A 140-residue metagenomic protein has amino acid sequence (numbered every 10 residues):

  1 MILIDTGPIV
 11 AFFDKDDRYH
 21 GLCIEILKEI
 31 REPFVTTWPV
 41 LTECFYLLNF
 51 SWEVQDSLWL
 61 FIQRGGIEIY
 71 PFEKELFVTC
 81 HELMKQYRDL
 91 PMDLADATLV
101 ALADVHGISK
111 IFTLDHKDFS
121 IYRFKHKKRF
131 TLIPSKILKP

Functional and structural regions predicted by a protein language model:
M1-D17: Metal-dependent nucleic-acid phosphoesterase active-site entry motif
L3-I4, L22-F50, R64, E68-P71: PIN/NYN-family metal-dependent endoribonuclease catalytic core
G7-P8, P39, E75, K117: Alpha-helix/helix-capping structural signal
G7-V10, T42-F45, H81: Amphipathic alpha-helical segments within well-ordered protein domains
A11-F13, L47, Y122: Residues that scaffold the ATP/ADP-binding catalytic core of kinase and kinase-like folds
E29, L48-F50, R64, E75-V78 (+2 more regions): Ribonuclease/tRNase effector modules and their secretory precursors
Y70-H116: Active-site neighborhoods of divalent-metal-dependent phosphate/nucleic-acid chemistry enzymes
G107-P140: Acidic, PIN/NYN-like endoribonuclease modules and their adjacent C-terminal/linker elements
